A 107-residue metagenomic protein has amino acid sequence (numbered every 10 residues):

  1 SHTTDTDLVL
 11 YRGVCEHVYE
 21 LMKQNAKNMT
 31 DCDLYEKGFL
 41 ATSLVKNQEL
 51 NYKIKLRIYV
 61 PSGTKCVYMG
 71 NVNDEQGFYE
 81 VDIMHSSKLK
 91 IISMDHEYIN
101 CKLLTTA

Functional and structural regions predicted by a protein language model:
S1-A107: Mono-ADP-ribosyltransferase
